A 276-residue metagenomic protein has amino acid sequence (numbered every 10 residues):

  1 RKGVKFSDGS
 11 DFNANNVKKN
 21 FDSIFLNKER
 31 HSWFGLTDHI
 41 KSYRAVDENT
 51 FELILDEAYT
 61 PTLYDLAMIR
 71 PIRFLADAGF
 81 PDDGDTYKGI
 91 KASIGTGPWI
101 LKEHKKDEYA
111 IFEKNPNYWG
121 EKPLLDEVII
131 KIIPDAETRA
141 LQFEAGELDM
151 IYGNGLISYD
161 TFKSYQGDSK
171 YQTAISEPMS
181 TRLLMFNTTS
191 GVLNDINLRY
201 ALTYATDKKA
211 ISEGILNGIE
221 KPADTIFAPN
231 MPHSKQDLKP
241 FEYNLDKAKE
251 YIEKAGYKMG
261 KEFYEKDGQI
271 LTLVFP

Functional and structural regions predicted by a protein language model:
R1-R30, E52, Q142, V192: Aromatic- and charge-enriched surface segment that lines or borders ligand/interaction sites
K2-D8, I40-K41, G89, I129 (+3 more regions): Second-shell loop/turn segments in exported
S10, T62-P71, T96, M185-N187: A structural "hinge/loop" feature
V17-N20, F51-L53, G97-I100, A110-I111 (+3 more regions): Short, well-ordered beta-strand elements
I24, S42-R44, K102-E113, I129-S190 (+2 more regions): Extracellular/periplasmic solute-recognition and catalytic clefts
F34-G79: Surface-exposed binding/hinge segments that line and control ligand-binding clefts or catalytic entry sites
A67-P123, E127, L245-D246, E250: Gly/Pro-rich hinge or "lid" segments in bacterial periplasmic/extracellular proteins
E113-K114, N194-P276: Append "and occasionally in soluble cytosolic enzymes with long acidic Gly/Pro-rich linkers
